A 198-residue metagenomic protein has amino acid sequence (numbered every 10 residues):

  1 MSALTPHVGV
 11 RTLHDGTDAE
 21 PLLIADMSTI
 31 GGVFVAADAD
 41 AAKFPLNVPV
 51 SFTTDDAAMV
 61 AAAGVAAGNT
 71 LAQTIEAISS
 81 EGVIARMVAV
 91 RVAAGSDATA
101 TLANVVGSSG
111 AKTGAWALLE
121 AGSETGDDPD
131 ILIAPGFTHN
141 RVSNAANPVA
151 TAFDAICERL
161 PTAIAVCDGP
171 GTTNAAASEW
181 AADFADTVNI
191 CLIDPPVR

Functional and structural regions predicted by a protein language model:
M1-R198: Surface-exposed assembly/interface segments
